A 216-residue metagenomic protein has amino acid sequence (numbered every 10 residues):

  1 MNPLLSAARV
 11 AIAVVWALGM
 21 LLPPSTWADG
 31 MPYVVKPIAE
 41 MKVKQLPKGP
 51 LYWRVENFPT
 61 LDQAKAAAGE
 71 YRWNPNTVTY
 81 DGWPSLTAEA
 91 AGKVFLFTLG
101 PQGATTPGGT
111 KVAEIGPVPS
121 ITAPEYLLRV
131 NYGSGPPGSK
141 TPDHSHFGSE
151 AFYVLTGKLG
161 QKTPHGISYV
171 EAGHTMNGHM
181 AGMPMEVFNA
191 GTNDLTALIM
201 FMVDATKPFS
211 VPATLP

Functional and structural regions predicted by a protein language model:
L4-E150, K158-P216: Jelly-roll (double-stranded beta-helix
L155: A cytosolic small-molecule/anion-sensing beta-strand core signal
